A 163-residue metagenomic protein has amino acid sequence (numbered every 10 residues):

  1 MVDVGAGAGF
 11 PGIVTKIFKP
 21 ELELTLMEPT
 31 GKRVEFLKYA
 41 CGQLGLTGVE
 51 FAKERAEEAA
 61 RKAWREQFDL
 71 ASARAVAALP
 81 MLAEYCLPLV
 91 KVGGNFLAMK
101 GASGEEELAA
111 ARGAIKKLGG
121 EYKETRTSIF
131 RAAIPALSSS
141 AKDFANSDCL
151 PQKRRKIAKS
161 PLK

Functional and structural regions predicted by a protein language model:
M1-A77, A83-E84: Conserved SAM/SAH cofactor-binding pocket of Class I
K19, V90-V92: Helix-to-beta-strand junctions that scaffold the AdoMet/dcAdoMet cofactor pocket in Class I SAM-dependent enzymes
P29, G101, K142: Cofactor-binding loop segments of dinucleotide-utilizing enzymes, especially the Rossmann-like FAD- and NAD(P)+-binding
R33-E35, G104, L108: Short alpha-helix immediately C-terminal to the canonical SAM-binding loop
E57, G101-E105, F130: Short "lid" loop at the C-terminus of a central beta-strand within the Rossmann-like core of SAM-dependent
V76-L79, A102-G104: Short beta->alpha connector loops
G93-S103: Conserved beta-strand signature within the Rossmann-like core of class I S-adenosyl-L-methionine
A109-K163: SAM/dcSAM-binding transferase cores
